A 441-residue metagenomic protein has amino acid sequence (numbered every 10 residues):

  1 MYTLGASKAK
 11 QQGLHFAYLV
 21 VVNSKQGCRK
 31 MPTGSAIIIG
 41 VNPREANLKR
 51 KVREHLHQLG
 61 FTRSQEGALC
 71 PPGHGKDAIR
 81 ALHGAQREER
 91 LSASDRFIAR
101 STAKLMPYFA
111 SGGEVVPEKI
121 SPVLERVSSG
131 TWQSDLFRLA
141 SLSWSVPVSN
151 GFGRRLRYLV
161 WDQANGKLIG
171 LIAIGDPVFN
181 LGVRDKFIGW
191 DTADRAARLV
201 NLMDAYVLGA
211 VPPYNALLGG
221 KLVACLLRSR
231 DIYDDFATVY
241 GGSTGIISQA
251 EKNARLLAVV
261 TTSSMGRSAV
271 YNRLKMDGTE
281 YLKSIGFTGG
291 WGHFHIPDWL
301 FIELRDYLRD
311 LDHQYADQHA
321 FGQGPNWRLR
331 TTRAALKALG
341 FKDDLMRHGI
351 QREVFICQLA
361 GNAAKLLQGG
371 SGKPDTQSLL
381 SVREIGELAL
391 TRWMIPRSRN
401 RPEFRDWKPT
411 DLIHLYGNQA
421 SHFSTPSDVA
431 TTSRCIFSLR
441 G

Functional and structural regions predicted by a protein language model:
A6-A9, A17-V22: Acidic, Ala/Val/Gly-enriched low-complexity intrinsically disordered segments
Q11-Q12, Q26: Cationic, low-complexity basic patches in intrinsically disordered or flexible, solvent-exposed regions
L14-A17, L227: A periodicity- and composition-biased signal for non-globular, repetitive helical segments
P32-L217, K221-G441: Extended, composition-driven regions rather than compact fold-specific motifs
